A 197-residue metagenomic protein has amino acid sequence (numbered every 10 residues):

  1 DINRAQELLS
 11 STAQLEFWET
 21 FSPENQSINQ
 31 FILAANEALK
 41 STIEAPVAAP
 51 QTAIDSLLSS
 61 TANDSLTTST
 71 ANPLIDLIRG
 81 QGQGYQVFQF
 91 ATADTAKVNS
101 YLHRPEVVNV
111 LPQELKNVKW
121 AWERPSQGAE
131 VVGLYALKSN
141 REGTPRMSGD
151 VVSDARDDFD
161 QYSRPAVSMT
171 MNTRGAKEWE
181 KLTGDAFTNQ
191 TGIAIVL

Functional and structural regions predicted by a protein language model:
D1-L197: Non-transmembrane, solvent-exposed regions of membrane trafficking/translocation machinery
